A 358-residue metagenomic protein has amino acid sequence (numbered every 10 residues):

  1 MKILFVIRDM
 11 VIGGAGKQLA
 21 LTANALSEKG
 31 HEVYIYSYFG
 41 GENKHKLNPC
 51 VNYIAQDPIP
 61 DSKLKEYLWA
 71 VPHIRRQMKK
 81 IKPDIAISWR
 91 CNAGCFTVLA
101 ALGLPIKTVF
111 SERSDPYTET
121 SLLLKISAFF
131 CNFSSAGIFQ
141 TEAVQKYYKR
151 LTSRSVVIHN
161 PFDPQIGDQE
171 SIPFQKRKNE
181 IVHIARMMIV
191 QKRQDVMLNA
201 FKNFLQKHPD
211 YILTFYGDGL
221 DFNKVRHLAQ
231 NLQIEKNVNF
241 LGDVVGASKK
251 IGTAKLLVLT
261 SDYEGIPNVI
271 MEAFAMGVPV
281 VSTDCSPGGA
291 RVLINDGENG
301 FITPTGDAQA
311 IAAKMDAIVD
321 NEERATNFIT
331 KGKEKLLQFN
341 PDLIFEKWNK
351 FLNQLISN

Functional and structural regions predicted by a protein language model:
F5-G13, K17-E66, Y147-K149, G219-D221 (+1 more regions): N-terminal strand-loop element at the rim of the active site of nucleotide-sugar-dependent glycosyltransferases
G16-L21, N179, M188-Q206, L220-R226 (+1 more regions): A conserved mid-protein helix/loop that constitutes part of the nucleotide-sugar donor-binding site
S88-G94, E112: Short His-centered aromatic/hydrophobic patch
T108-I138, K146-R150: A conserved, positively charged/aromatic
N132-D168: Donor nucleotide-sugar binding/catalytic pocket of nucleotide-sugar-dependent glycosyltransferases
D243, D262: Aromatic "clamp/platform" in nucleotide-sugar-dependent glycosyltransferases that forms part of the donor/acceptor
P279-D284: Short hydrophobic beta-strand element within catalytic cores of glycosyltransferases and related nucleotide-activated
L293-A308, D316-E323, L337: Conserved acidic donor-binding segment of nucleotide-sugar-dependent glycosyltransferases
